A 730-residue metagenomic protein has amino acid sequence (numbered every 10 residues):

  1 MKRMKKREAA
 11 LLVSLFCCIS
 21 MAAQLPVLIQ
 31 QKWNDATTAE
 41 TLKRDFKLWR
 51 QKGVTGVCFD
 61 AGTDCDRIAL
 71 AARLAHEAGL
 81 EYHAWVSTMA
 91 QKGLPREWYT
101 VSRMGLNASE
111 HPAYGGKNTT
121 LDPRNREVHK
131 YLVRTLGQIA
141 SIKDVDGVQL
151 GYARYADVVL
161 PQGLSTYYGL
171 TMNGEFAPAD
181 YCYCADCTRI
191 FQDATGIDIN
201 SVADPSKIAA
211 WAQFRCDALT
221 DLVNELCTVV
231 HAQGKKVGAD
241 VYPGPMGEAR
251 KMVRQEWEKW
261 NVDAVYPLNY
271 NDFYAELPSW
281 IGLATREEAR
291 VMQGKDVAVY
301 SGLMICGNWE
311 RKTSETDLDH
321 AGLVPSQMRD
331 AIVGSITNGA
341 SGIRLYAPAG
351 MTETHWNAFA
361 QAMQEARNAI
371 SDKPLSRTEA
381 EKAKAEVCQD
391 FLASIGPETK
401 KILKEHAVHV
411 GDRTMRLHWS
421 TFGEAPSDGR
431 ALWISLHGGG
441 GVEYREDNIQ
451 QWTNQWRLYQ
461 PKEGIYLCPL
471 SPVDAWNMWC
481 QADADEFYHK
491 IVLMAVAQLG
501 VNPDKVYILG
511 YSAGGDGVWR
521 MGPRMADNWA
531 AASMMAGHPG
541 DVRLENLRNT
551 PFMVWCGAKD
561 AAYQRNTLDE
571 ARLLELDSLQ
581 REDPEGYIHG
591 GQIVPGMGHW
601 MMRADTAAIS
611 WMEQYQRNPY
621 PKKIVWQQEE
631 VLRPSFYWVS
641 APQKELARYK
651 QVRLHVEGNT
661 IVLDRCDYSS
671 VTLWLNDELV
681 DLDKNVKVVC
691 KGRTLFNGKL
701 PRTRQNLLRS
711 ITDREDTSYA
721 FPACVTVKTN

Functional and structural regions predicted by a protein language model:
H83-K143, E315-A331: Active-site-adjacent "subsite" loops/lids of carbohydrate-active enzymes
A113-V262, Y270-P278: Polysaccharide-binding and catalytic clefts of secreted carbohydrate-active enzymes
V262, Y266-W280, K295-M363: Substrate-binding cleft of secreted/luminal carbohydrate-active enzymes
Q364-A431, R704-D716, N730: A domain-start/cap signature at the N-terminus of enzymes
G423-D428, W476-A513, A526-N528: Gly/Ser-rich "nucleophile elbow"/oxyanion-hole loop immediately N-terminal to the catalytic nucleophile in hydrolases
G429-V496: Active-site machinery of serine-nucleophile hydrolases
M553-C556: Short beta-strand/loop motif that positions the catalytic acidic residue of the alpha/beta-hydrolase fold
A561, T567-E570, L579-V662, C666-S669: C-terminal catalytic histidine-bearing segment of alpha/beta-hydrolase fold enzymes
